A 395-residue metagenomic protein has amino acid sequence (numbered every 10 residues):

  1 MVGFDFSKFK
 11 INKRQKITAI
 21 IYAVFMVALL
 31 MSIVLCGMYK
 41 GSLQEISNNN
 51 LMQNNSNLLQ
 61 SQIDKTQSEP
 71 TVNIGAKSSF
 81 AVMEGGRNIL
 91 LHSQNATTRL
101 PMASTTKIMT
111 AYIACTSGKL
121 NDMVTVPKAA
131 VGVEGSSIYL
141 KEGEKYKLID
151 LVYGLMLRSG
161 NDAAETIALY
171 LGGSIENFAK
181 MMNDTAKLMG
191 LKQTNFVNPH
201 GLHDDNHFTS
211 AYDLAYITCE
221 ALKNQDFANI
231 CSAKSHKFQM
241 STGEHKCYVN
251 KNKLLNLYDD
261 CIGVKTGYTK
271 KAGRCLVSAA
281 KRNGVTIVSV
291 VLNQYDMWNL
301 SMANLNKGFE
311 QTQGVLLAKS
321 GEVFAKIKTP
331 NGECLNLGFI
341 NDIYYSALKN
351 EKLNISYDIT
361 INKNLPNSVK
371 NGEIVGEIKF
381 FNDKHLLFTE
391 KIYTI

Functional and structural regions predicted by a protein language model:
M1-V2, D383: Charged, elongated alpha-helical/coil segments that serve as electrostatic interaction surfaces for nucleic-acid
V2-K10, Q15, G37-Y212, Y216-Q225: Active-site-adjacent loops and short helices of periplasmic peptidoglycan-processing enzymes
I21-L35: Hydrophobic membrane-insertion alpha-helices, especially the h-region of bacterial N-terminal signal peptides
I33, G37, Q44-I46, T71 (+3 more regions): Compositionally biased, low-complexity repeat tracts
L191-K192, N206-F208, Y212-I395: Domain-terminus/edge residues, biased toward the C-terminal soluble/receptor-binding domains of extracytoplasmic
